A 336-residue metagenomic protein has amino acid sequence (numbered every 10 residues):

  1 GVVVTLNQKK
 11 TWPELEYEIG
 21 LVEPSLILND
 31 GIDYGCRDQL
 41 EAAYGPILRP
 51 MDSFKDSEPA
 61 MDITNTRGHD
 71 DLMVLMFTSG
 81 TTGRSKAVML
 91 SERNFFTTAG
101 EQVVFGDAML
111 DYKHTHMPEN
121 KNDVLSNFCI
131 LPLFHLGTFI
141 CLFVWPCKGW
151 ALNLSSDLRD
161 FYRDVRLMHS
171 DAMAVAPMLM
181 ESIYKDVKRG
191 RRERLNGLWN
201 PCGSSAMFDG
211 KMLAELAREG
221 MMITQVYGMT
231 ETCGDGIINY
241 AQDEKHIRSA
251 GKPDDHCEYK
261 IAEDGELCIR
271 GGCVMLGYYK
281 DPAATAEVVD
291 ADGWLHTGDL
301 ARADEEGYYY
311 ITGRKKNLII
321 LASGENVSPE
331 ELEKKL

Functional and structural regions predicted by a protein language model:
G1-L26, K86-M89, G149-D157, T224 (+1 more regions): Short beta-strand->loop structural element characteristic of the AMP-binding/adenylate-forming
V2-D62, T66: Structural core segment of the AMP-binding/adenylate-forming
E58-F77, G83-R84, N94, L110-S126: Conserved pre-ATP/AMP-binding loop-to-beta segment of ANL
L72, T78-T81, N127, P132 (+4 more regions): Conserved S/T- and glycine-rich ATP-binding loop of Class I adenylate-forming
F96-S126, L133-G197: Conserved AMP-binding/adenylation subdomain of ANL enzymes
D171-V175, Y184-K245, E258: Gly/Ser/Thr-rich phosphate-binding loop
P253-A262, E266-L321, N326: Conserved ATP-binding/catalytic segment of the ANL
